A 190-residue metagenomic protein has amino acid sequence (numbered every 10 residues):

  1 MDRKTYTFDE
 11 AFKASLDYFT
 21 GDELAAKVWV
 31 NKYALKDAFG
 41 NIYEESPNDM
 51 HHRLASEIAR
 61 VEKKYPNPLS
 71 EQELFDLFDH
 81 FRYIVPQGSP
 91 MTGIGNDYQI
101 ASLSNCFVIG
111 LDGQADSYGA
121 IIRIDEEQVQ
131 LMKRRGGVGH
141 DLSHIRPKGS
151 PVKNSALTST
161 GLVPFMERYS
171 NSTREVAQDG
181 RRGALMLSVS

Functional and structural regions predicted by a protein language model:
M1-S190: Extended catalytic cores of very large enzyme megasubunits
